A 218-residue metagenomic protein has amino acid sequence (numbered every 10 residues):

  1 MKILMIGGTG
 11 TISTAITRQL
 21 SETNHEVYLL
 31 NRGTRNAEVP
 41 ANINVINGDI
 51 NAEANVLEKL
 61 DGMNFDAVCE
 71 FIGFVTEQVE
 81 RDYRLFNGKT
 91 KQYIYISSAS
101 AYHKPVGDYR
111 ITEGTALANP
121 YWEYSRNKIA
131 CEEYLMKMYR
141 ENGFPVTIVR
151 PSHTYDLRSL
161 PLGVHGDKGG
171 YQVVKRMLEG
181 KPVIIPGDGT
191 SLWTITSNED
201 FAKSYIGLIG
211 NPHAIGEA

Functional and structural regions predicted by a protein language model:
I3-T23: N-terminal Rossmann NAD(P)H-binding glycine-rich loop of SDR-like oxidoreductase domains
E26-R32: Conserved glycine-rich Rossmann-like NAD(P)H-binding loop of the short-chain dehydrogenase/reductase
T34-K89, Y95, H103, G107-D108: NAD(P)H-binding glycine-rich loop region in Rossmannoid oxidoreductase-like domains and their noncatalytic homologs
A99-W122, K137-E141, S159: Active-site "gating" loop of Rossmann-like NAD(P)-dependent oxidoreductase/epimerase domains
Y124-K128: Active-site YXXXK catalytic motif of short-chain dehydrogenase/reductase
E133-G163: Conserved beta-loop-beta element that borders a ligand/cofactor-binding pocket
D156-D167, G187-E199: Glycine-rich "substrate-gating" loop/helix at the edge of Rossmann-like oxidoreductase active sites
Q172-I184, T190-A218: Alpha-helical substrate-binding/gating segment
